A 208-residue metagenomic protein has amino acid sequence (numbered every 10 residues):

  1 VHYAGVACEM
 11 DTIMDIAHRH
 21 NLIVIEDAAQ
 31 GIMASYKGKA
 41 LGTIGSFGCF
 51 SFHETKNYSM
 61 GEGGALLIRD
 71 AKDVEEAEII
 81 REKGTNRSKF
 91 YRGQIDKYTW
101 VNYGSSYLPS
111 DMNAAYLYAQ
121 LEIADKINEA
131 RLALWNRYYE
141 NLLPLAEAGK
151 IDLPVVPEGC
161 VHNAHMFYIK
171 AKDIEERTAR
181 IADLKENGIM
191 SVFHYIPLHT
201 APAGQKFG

Functional and structural regions predicted by a protein language model:
V1, V6-T12, R19, S35 (+1 more regions): PLP-dependent aminotransferase class I/II
V1-M60, A65-K72: Active-site phosphate-binding strand-loop segment of PLP-dependent enzymes
